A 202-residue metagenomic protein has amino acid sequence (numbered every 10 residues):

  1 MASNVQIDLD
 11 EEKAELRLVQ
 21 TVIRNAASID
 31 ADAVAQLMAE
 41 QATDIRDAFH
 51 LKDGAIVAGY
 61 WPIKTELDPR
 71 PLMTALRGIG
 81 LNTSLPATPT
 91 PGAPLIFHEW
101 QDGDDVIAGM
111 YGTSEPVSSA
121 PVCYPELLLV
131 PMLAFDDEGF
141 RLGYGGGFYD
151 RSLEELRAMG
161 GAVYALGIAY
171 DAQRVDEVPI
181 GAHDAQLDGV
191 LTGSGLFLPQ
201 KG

Functional and structural regions predicted by a protein language model:
M1-E11, E15, V22-I29, S119-L128 (+2 more regions): Surface-exposed, charge/polar-rich loops and edge strands
A2-Y124: N-terminal active-site beta-alpha-beta segment that forms phosphate/nucleotide-binding and substrate-recognition loops
G59-W61, V130-P131, T192: Redox-cofactor binding/interface segments in oxidoreductases and associated redox assembly factors
I63-T65, L133-D137: Short glycine-rich anion-binding loops that position phosphate/pyrophosphate groups of nucleotides and phosphorylated
T88-P89, A134, A158: Short polar/acidic secondary-structure junctions
